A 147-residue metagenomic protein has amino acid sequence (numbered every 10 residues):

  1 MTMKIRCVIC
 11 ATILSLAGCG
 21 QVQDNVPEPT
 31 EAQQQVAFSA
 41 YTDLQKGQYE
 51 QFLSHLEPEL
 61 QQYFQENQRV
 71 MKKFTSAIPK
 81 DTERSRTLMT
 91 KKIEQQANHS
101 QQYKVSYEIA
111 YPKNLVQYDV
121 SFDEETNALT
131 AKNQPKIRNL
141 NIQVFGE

Functional and structural regions predicted by a protein language model:
M1-A17: Sec-dependent bacterial lipoprotein signal peptides
C19-Q45: Short, low-complexity N-terminal intrinsically disordered segments enriched in polar/charged residues
V26, T30, F64-Q68, T130-N133: Intrinsic-disorder-associated interaction segments
Q35, E50-K104, Y111: Short solvent-exposed beta->alpha transition segments
T90-E147: Exposed beta-sheet edge and beta->alpha loop/turn motif
